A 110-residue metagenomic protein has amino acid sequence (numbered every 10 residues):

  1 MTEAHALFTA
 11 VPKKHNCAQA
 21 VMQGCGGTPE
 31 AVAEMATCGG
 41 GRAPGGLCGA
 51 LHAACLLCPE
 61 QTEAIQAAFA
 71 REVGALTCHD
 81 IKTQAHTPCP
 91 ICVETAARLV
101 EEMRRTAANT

Functional and structural regions predicted by a protein language model:
M1-C25: Active-site-proximal helix-loop elements at catalytic-domain edges
A4-P12, T37-G46, I81-H86: A short glycine/serine-rich beta->alpha loop
C17, C38, C48, C78 (+1 more regions): Disulfide-bonded cysteines in secreted/extracellular proteins and peptides
Q23-G27, L56-E60, R98-E102: Short glycine/serine- and small hydrophobic-enriched flexible loop segments
C25-G41: Short, hydrophobic/aliphatic alpha-helical segments
G49, A53-A70: Catalytic phosphate/nucleotide-handling subdomain of diverse soluble enzymes
E63-T110: C-terminal binding/interaction regions
